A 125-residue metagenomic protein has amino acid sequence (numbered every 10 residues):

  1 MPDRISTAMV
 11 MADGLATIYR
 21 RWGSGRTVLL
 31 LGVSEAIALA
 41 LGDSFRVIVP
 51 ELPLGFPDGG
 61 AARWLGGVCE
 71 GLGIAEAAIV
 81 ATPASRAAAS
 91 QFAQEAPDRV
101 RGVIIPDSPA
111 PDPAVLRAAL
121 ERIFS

Functional and structural regions predicted by a protein language model:
M1-A16: N-terminal cap/lid segment of alpha/beta-hydrolase-fold proteins
A12-G14, G23-R26, D43, E70-E76 (+1 more regions): Active-site acidic short loop of glycosyltransferases
L15-F56: Conserved HGGG/HGGXW glycine-rich cap/lid loop of the alpha/beta-hydrolase fold
I48-T82, A110: Active-site loop/oxyanion-hole signature of alpha/beta-hydrolase fold enzymes
A75-P111: Conserved hydrolase catalytic core segment
V115-S125: Catalytic active-site module of serine/aspartate enzymes centered on a nucleophile-bearing elbow/loop
